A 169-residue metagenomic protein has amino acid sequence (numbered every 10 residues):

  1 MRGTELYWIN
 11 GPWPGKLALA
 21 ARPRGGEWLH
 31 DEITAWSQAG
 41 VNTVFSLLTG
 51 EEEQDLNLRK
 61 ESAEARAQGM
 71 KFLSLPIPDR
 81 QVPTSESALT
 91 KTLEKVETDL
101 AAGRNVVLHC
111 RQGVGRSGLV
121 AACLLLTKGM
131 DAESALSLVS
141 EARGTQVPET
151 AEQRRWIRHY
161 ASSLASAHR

Functional and structural regions predicted by a protein language model:
M1-V107, V120-R169: Cys-dependent protein tyrosine phosphatase-like superfamily
C110: Short cysteine clusters
G113: Conserved G/P- and acidic residue-centered "switch" motifs that form tight phosphate/ATP-binding loops in soluble
S117: Ser/Thr-glycine-rich phosphate-binding loops at phosphate-binding pockets of nucleotides, nucleotide cofactors
